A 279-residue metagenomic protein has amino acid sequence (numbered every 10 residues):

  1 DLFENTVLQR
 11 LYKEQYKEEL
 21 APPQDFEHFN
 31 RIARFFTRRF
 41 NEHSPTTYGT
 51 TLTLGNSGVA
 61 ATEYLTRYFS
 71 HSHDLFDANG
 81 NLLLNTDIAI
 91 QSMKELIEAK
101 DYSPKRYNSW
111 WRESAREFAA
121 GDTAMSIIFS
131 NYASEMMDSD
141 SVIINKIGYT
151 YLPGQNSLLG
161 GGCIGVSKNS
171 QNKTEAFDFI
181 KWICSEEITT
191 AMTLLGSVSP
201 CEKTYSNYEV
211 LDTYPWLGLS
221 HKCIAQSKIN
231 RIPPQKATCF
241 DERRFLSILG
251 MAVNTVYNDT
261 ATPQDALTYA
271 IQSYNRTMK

Functional and structural regions predicted by a protein language model:
D1-E18, L52-A78, L158-V166, F245-N254: Periplasmic solute-binding protein
N5, E19-A21, T53-G55, H71-Q91 (+4 more regions): Short, solvent-exposed loop/beta-turn-alpha elements that line the ligand-binding surface or hinge of extracytoplasmic
H28-T37, E63, R67, H71-N108 (+1 more regions): Glycine-centered hinge/linker elements that transmit conformational signals in sensory and ligand-binding systems
F40-H43, W182-S206: Periplasmic-binding protein-like
S92-K94, I144-G165, R231: Periplasmic-binding protein-like
A124-F129: Paired acidic/hydrophobic, glycine-rich loop segments that form the ligand-binding mouth/hinge of periplasmic-binding
S130-I144: A ligand-binding cleft/hinge motif common to bilobed small-molecule-binding domains
I144-N145, T150, L194-T255: Long, aromatic- and glycine/proline-rich binding clefts that accommodate carbohydrate-like moieties
